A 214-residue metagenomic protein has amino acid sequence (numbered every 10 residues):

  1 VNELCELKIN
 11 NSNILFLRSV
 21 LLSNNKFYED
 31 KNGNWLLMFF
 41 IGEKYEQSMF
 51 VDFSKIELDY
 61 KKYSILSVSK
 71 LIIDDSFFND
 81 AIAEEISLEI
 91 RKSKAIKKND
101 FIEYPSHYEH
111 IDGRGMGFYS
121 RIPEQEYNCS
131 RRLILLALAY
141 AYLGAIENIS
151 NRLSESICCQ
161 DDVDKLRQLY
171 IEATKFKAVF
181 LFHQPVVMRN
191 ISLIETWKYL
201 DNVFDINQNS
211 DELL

Functional and structural regions predicted by a protein language model:
V1-L7: Long, charged/polar, low-complexity intrinsically disordered N-terminal extensions that precede catalytic
K8-I157: Extended alpha-helical interaction modules
A137-L214: Membrane-associated alpha-helical segments
